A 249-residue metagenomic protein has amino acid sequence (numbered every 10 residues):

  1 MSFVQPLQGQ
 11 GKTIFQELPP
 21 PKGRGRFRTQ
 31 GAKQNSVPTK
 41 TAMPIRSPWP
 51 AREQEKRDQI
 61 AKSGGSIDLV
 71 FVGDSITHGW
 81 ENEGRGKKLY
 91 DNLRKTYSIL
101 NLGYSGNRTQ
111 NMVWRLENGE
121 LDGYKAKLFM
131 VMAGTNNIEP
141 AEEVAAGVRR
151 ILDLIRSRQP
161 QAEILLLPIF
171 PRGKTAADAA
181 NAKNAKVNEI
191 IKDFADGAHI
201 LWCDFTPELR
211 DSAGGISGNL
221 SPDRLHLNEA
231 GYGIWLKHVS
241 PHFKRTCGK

Functional and structural regions predicted by a protein language model:
M1-V72, I76-K87, D91, R245-K249: N-terminal secretory targeting modules
S36-P44, E81-R85, N101-T109, E139 (+1 more regions): Acidic/histidine-rich helix-loop elements that form or flank divalent-metal/phosphate-binding sites at the catalytic
G64, R94, Q159, A195-A198: A structural signal for short coil/turn segments at secondary-structure junctions
D68-G73, S98-G103, K127-A133, E163-P168 (+2 more regions): Structural recognition of the beta-strand scaffold that forms the well-ordered cores of secreted hydrolase catalytic
F71, N107, N111, E143-R150 (+5 more regions): Extracytoplasmic/secreted proteins, especially bacterial periplasmic and envelope-associated proteins
H78-K95, T109-S157, L165, I169-T175: Oxyanion-hole/transition-state-stabilizing segment in secreted/luminal serine hydrolases and related acyltransferases
I99-L102, N136-A141, A176-D178, S221-H226: Second-shell loop/turn segments in exported
P171-K249: Catalytic His-Asp segment of secreted/periplasmic serine-dependent ester chemistry enzymes
